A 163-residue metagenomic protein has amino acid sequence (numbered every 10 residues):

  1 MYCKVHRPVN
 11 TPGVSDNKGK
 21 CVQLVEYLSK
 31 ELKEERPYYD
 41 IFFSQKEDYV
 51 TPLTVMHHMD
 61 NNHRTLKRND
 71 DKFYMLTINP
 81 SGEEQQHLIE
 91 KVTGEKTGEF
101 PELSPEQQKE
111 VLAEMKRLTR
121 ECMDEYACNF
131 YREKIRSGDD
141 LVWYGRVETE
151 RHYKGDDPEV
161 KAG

Functional and structural regions predicted by a protein language model:
M1-G163: N-terminal nicking endonuclease/strand-transfer module with a His-rich metal-binding environment and a catalytic Tyr
